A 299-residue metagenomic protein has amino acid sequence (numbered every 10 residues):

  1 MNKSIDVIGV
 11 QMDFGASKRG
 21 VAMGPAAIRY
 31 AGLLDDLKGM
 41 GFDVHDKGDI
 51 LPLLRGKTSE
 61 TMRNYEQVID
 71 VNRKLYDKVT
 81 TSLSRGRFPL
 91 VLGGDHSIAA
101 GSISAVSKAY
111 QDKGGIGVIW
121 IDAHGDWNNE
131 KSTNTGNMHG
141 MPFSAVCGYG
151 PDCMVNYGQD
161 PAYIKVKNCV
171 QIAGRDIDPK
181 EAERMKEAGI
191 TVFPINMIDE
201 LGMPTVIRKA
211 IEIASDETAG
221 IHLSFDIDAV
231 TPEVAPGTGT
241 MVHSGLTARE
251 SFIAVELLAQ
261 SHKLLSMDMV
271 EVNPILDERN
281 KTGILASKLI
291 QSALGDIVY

Functional and structural regions predicted by a protein language model:
M1, Y110-K113, G136, G158-K165 (+1 more regions): Solvent-exposed alpha-helices and their adjacent loops that cap or buttress functional pockets in soluble metabolic
N2-M12, K18-L90, S102, K108-K113 (+2 more regions): Catalytic cores of soluble, metal-dependent hydrolases
M12, D95-H96, A123, G174-R175 (+1 more regions): Active-site metal-binding loops of divalent metal-dependent hydrolases
F88-Y157, S261: Active-site histidine-anchored catalytic micro-motif
W120-A123, C147, N168, A173-D176 (+1 more regions): Short, structured patches in soluble enzyme cores that scaffold and shape functional sites
A123, W127, H139-P142, K165 (+3 more regions): Internal, well-ordered alpha-helical segments in soluble enzyme and binding-protein domains
N128, I177-P179, P274-L276: Active-site environment of divalent metal-dependent phosphoester hydrolases
V155-A182: Phosphate/diphosphate-binding glycine-rich loops and adjacent basic-rich segments that engage nucleotide
